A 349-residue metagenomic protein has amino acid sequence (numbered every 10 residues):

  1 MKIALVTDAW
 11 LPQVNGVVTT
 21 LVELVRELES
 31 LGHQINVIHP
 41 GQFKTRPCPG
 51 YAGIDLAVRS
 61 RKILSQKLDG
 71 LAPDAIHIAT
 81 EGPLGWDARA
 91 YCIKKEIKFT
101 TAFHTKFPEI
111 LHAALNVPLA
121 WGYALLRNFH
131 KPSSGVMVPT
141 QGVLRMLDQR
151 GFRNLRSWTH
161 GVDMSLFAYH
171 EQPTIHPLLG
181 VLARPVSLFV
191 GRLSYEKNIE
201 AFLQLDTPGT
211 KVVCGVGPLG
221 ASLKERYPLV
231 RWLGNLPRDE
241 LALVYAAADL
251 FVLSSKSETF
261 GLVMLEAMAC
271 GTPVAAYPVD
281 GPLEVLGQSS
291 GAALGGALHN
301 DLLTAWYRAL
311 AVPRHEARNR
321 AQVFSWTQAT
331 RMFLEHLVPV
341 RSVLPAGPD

Functional and structural regions predicted by a protein language model:
L68, H130, L243-A248, F333: Short alpha-helical donor nucleotide-sugar binding micro-motif in glycosyltransferases
A124-Q172: Donor nucleotide-sugar binding/catalytic pocket of nucleotide-sugar-dependent glycosyltransferases
I175-V212: Conserved donor-binding/catalytic core segment of Leloir-type glycosyltransferases
A221, V279, L283-A311: Change "using UDP/GDP/dTDP sugars" to "using nucleotide sugars
A221-D239: Nucleotide-activated donor-binding/catalytic signature segment of Leloir-type glycosyltransferases, i.e., the conserved
K256: Aromatic "clamp/platform" in nucleotide-sugar-dependent glycosyltransferases that forms part of the donor/acceptor
P273-A276: Short hydrophobic beta-strand element within catalytic cores of glycosyltransferases and related nucleotide-activated
A311-P345: A charged, aromatic-enriched C-terminal amphipathic alpha-helix characteristic of glycosyltransferases across folds
